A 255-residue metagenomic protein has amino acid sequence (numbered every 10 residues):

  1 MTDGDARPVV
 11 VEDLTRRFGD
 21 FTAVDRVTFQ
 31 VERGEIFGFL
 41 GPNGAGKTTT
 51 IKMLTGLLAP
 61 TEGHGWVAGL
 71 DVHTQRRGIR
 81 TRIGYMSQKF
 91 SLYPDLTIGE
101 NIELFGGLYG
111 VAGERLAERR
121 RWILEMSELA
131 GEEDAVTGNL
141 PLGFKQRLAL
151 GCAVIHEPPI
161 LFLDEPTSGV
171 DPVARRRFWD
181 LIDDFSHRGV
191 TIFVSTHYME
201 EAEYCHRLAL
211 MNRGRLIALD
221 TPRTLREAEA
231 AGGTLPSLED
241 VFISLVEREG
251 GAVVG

Functional and structural regions predicted by a protein language model:
G63-D71, I79: Conserved ABC transporter NBD signature motif
E103, G107, A112-E132: Conserved ABC ATPase "signature" region
L150: Hydrophobic anchor residue at the start of the ABC signature
L161-D164: Catalytic Walker B motif of ABC-type/P-loop ATPase nucleotide-binding domains
L219-D220: ABC ATPase "signature
